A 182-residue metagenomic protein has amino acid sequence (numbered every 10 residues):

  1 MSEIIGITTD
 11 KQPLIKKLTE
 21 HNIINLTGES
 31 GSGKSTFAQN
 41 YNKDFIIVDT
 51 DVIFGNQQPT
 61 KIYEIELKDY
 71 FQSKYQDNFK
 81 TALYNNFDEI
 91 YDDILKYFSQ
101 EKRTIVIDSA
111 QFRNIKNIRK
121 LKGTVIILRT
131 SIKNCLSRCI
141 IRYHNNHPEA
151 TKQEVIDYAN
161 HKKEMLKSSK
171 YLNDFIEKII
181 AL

Functional and structural regions predicted by a protein language model:
M1-I15: N-terminal pre-Walker A segment at the start of P-loop NTPase domains
E29: P-loop (Walker A) phosphate-binding loop of NTP-binding proteins
S32: ATP-binding Walker
S35: Walker A/P-loop
Q39-E89: Conserved substrate/cofactor phosphate-moiety recognition/catalytic segment in nucleotide-dependent phosphotransferases
N78-L121: Glycine-rich phosphate-binding loop used to anchor ATP phosphates in small-molecule kinases, encompassing both
D108, L121-I140: Conserved phosphate-donor/acceptor-positioning beta-strand/loop module used by diverse small-molecule
H144-L182: Small-molecule kinase domains that catalyze NTP-dependent phosphoryl transfer to phosphate-bearing small molecules
